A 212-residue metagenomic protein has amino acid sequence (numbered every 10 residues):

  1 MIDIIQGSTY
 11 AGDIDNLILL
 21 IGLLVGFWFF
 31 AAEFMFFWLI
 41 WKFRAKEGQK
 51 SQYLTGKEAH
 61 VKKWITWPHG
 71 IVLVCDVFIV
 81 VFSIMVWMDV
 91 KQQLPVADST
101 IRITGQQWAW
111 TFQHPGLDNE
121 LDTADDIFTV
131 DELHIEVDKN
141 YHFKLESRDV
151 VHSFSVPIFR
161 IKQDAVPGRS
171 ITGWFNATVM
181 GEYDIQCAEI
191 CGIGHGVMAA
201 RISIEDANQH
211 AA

Functional and structural regions predicted by a protein language model:
M1-I18, I40-A212: Non-transmembrane, membrane-proximal soluble domains of secreted or membrane proteins
D15-A31: Alpha-helical transmembrane segments
F27-K46: Alpha-helical transmembrane segments
